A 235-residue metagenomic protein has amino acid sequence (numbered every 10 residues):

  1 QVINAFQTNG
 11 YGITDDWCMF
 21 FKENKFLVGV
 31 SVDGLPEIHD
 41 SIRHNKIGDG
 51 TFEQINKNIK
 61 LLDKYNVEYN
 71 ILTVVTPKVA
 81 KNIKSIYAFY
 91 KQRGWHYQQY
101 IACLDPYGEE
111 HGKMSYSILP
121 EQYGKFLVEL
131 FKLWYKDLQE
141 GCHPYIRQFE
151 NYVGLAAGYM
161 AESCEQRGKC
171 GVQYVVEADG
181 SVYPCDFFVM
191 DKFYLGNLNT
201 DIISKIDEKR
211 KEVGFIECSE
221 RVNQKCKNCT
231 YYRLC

Functional and structural regions predicted by a protein language model:
Q1-C103: Radical SAM/AdoMet-radical enzyme domain recognition
E37-I42, Y97-E121, P144-A157, Y183 (+1 more regions): Flexible glycine/acidic-rich beta-alpha junction loops that bind and position SAM and/or redox cofactors in anaerobic
E121-A156, F187-T230: C-terminal accessory region of radical SAM enzymes
R167-C170: Short, small/polar residue-rich loop motifs at catalytic or cofactor-binding pockets
E177: Short, acidic, Ser/Thr-enriched surface-loop or helix-capping motifs
C235: Short, non-ligating residues that shape and space the ligands of small metal-coordination modules and catalytic
